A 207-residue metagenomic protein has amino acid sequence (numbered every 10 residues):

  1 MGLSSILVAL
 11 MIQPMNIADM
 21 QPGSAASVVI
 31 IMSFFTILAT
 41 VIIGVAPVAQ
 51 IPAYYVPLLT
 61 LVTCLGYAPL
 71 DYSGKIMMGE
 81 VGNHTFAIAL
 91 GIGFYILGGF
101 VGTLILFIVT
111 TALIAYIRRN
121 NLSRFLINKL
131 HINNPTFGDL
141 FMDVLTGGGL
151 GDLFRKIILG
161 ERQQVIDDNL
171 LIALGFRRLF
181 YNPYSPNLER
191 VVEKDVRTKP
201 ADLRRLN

Functional and structural regions predicted by a protein language model:
G2-N16, M20-N207: Alpha-helical transmembrane segments
